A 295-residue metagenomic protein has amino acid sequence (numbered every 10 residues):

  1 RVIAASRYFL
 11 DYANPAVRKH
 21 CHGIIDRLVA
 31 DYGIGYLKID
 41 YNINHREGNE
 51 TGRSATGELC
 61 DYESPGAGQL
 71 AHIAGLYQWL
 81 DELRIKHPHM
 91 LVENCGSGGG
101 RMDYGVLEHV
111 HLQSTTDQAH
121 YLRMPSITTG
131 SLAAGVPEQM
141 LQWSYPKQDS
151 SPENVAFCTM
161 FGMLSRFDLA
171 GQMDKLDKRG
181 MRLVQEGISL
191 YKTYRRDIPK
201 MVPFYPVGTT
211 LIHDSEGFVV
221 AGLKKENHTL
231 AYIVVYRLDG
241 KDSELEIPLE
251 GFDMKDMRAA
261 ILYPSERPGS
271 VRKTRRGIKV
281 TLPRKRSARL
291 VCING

Functional and structural regions predicted by a protein language model:
R1-I3, I34-A71, G98-E108: Active-site-proximal loop/short-helix segments that contain or immediately flank catalytic acid/base residue(s)
R1-K19, L70-D174: Glycan-recognition surfaces
L10-D40: An active-site-proximal structural segment forming one wall of the substrate-binding cleft that immediately precedes
I25-V29, Y77-D81, I188: Generic structural signal for well-ordered alpha-helices, preferentially at hydrophobic/aromatic core positions
A156-G208: Catalytic cores of secreted or luminal carbohydrate-active enzymes
L211-M254, K285-L290: Carbohydrate-binding surface patches
E250-E266: Solvent-exposed beta-hairpin/edge-strand motifs
S270-G295: C-terminal beta-strand-rich structural cap/linker in extracellular carbohydrate-active enzymes
